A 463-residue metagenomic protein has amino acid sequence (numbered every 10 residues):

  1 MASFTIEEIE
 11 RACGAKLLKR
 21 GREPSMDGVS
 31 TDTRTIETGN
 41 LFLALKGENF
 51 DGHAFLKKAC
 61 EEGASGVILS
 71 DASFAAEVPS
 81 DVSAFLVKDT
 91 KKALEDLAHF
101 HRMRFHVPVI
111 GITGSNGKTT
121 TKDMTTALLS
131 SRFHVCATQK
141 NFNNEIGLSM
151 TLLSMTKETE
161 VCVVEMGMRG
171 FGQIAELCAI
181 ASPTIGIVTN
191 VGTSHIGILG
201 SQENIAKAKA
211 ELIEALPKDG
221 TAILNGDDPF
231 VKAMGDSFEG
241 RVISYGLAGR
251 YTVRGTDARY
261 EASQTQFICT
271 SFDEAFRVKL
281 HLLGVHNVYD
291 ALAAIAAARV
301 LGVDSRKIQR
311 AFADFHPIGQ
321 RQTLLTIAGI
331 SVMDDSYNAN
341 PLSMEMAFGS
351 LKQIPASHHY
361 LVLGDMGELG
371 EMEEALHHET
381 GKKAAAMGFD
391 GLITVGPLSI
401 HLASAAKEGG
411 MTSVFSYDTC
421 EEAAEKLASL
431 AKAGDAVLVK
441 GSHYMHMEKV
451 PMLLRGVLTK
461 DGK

Functional and structural regions predicted by a protein language model:
M1-D96, L283, I354-A356, K382-K383 (+2 more regions): N-terminal leader/targeting and accessory segments in enzymes
E7-R11, K92-T221, G226, F230-F238 (+3 more regions): Phosphate-binding loop of NTP-binding sites
A12-C13, F74-S80, I187-V332, A356-S357 (+3 more regions): Acidic, Mg2+-coordinating active-site environments of NTP-dependent enzymes
N49, I318, S336, N340-G410 (+1 more regions): Active-site beta-alpha connecting loops in nucleotide-dependent enzymes
L69-A72, N190, G226, L363 (+2 more regions): Short secondary-structure boundary segments
F85-D89, V414-A423: Short acidic-hydrophobic, aromatic-tinged amphipathic segments that line or gate anion-handling sites
I112, G319-R321, Y444-V450: ATP-dependent carboxylate/acyl-activation modules
A424-L430: Short amphipathic alpha-helix with an adjacent loop that forms part of the alpha/beta core around
